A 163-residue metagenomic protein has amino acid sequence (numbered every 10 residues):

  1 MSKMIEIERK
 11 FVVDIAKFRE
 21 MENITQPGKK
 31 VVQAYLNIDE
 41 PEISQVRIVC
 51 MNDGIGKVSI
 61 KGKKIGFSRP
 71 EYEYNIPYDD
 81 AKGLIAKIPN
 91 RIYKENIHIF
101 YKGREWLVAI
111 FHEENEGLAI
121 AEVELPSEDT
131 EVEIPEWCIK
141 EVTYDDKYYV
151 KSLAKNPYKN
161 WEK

Functional and structural regions predicted by a protein language model:
M1-K163: Phosphate-end processing signature that detects enzymes handling 5′-triphosphorylated RNA and polyphosphate
